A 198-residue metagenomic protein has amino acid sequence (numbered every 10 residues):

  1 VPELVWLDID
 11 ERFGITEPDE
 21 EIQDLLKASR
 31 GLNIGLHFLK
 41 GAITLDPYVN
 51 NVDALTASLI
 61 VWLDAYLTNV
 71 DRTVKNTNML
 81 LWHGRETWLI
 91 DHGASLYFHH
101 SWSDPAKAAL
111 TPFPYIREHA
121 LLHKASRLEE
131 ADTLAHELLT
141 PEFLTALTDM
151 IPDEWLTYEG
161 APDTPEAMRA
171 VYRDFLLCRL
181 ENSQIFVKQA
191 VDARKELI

Functional and structural regions predicted by a protein language model:
V1-I198: Phosphate/dinucleotide-binding and metal-coordinating scaffold of catalytic cores in nucleotide-dependent enzymes
